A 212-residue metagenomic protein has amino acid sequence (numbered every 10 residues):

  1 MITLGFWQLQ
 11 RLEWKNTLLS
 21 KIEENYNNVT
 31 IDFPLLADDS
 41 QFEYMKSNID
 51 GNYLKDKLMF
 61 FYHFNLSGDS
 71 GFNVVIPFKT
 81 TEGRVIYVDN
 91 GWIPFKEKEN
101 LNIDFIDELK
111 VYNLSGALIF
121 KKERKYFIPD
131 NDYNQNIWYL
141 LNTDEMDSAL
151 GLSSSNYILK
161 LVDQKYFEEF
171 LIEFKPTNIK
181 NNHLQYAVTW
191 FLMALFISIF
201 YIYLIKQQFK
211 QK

Functional and structural regions predicted by a protein language model:
M1-L35, M45-K212: Surface-exposed, charge/polar-rich loops and edge strands
D38-S40: Juxtamembrane extramembrane loops of integral membrane proteins
